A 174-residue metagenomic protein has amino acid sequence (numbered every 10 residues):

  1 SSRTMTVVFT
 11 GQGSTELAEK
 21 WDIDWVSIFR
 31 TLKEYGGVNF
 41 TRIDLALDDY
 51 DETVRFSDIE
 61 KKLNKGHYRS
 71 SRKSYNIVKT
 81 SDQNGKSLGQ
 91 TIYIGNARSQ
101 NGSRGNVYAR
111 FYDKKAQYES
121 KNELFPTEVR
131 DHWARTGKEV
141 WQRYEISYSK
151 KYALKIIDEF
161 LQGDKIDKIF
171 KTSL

Functional and structural regions predicted by a protein language model:
S1-L174: Structured, helix-rich domain cores that form ligand/interaction pockets
